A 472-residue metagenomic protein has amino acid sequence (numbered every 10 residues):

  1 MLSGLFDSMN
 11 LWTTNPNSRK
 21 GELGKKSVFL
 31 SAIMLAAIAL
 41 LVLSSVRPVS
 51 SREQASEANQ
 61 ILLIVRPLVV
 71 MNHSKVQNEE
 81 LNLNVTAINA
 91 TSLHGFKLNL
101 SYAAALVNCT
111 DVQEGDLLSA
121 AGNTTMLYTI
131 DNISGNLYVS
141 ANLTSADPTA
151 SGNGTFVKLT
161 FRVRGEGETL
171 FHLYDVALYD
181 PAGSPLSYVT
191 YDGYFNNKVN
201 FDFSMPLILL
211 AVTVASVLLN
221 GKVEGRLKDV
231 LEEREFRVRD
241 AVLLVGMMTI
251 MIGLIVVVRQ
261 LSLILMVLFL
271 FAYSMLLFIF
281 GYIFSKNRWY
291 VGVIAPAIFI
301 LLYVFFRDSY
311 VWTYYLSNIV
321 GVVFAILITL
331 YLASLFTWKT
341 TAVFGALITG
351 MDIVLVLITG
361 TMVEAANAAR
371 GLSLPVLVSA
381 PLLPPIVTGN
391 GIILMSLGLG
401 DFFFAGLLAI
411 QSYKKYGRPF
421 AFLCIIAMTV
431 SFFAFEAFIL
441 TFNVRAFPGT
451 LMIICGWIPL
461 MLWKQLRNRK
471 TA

Functional and structural regions predicted by a protein language model:
M1-G24: N-terminal secretory signal peptides that target proteins for export/translocation
S3, L63, V112, M126-Y128 (+5 more regions): Generic preference for hydrophobic/aromatic residues in regular secondary structure cores
D7, S56, L62, N390-G391: Compositionally biased, intrinsically disordered low-complexity segments enriched in polar/proline residues
P16, G24, N82-V85, L143-A146 (+3 more regions): Short secondary-structure boundary micro-motifs
S18, G115, S309-Y310: Serine-centered coil/turn micro-motif
S27-I33, A37-F201: Acidic, low-complexity intrinsically disordered segments
S31, A37-A55, V199-A472: A membrane-topology feature that recognizes alpha-helical transmembrane segments and their immediate juxtamembrane
